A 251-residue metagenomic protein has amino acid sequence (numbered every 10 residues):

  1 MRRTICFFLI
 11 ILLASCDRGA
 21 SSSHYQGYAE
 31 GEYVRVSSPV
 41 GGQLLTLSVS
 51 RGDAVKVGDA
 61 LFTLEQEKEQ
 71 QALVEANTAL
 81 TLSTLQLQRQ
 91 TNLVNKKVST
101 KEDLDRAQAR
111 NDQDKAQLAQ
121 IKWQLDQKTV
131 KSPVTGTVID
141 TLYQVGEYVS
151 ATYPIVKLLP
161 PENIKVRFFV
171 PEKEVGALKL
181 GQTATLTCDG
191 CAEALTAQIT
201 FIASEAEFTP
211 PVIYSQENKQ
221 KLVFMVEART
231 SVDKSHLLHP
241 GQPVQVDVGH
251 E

Functional and structural regions predicted by a protein language model:
L12-S15: C-terminal motif of bacterial Sec signal peptides marking the signal peptidase cleavage site
S21-P39, A116-P133, L158: Short beta-strand-turn/beta-hairpin segments enriched in glycine/proline and small hydrophobics that form edge-strand
H24, Y33-L85, Q108, W123: Post-signal-peptide N-terminal segment of Sec-exported extracytoplasmic proteins
Y28-A29, L44-S48, A54-A60, T129-E174 (+3 more regions): Surface-exposed patches in structured soluble domains
S37, E205-E217: Short, solvent-exposed secondary-structure boundary/capping segments
A60, Q66-E67, L104, P154 (+3 more regions): Short, surface-exposed secondary-structure boundary micro-motifs
K68-W123, D140-T141, V166: Alpha-helical coiled-coil segments
F168-C191, N218-V246: Surface-exposed connector loops and short turns at secondary-structure junctions
